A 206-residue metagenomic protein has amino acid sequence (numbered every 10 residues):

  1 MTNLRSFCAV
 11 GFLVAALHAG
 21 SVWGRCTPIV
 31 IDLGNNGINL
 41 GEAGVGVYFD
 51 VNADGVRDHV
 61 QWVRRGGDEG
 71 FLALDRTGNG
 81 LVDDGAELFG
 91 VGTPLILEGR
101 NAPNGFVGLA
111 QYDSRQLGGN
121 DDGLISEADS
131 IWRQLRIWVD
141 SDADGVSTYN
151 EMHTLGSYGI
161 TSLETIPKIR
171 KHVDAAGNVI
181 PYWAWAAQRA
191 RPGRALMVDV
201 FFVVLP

Functional and structural regions predicted by a protein language model:
M1-A9: Bacterial N-terminal signal peptides that target proteins for export
T2, G20-G24: Terminal non-domain segments
A9-L13, L17-H18: Hydrophobic helical h-region of N-terminal Sec-dependent signal peptides in bacterial secretory/periplasmic proteins
W23-P206: Calcium-binding acidic motifs and repeat modules
